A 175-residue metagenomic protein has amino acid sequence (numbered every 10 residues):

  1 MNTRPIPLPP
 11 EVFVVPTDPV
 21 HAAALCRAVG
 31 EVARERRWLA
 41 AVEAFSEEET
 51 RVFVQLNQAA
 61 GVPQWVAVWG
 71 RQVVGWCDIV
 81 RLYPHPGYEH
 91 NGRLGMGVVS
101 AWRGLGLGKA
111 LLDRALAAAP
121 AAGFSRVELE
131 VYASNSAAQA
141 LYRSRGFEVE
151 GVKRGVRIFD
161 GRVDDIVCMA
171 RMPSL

Functional and structural regions predicted by a protein language model:
P9, G95, V99-R103, Y132: Residue-level recognition of the GNAT/N-acetyltransferase active site
P10-V12, G70-W76, D164: Glycine-rich phosphate/pyrophosphate-binding loop shared by adenosine-nucleotide-utilizing enzymes
V12-R27: A short beta-loop-alpha structural element at the N-terminal edge of CoA-dependent acyl/N-acetyltransferase catalytic
P19-V20, A33, V42-A101, L112-R114 (+2 more regions): Acetyl-CoA-dependent GNAT
R81, E128-V131, R143, E148-D164: Conserved catalytic-core motifs of GNAT/GCN5-like acyltransferases
G92, Y132-Q139, G155-L175: C-terminal "cap" of GNAT-fold acetyltransferases
G106: Conserved G/P- and acidic residue-centered "switch" motifs that form tight phosphate/ATP-binding loops in soluble
L112, A119-E130: Conserved GNAT acetyl-CoA-binding A-motif
